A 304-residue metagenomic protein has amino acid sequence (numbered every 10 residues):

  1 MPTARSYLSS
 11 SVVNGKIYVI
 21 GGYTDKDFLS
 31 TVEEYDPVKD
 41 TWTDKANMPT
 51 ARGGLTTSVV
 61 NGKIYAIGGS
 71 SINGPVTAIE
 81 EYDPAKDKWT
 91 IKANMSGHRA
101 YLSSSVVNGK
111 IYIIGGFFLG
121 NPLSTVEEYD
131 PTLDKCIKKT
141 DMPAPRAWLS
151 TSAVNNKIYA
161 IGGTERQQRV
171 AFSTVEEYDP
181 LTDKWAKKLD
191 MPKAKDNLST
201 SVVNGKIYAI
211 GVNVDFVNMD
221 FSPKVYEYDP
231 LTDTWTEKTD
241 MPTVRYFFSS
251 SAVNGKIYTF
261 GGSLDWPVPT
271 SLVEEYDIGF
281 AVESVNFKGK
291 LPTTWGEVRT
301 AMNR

Functional and structural regions predicted by a protein language model:
M1-E297, A301-R304: Kelch-like beta-propeller repeat domains
